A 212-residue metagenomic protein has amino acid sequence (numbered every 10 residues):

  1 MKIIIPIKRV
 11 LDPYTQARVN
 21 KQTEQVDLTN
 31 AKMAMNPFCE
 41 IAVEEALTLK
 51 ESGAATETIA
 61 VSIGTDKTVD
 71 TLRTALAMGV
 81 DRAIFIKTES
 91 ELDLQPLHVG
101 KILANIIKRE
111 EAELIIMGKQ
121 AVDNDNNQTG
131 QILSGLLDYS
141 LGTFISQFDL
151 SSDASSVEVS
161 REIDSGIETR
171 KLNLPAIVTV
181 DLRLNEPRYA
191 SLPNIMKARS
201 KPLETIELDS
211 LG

Functional and structural regions predicted by a protein language model:
M1-G212: N-terminal glycine-rich FAD/FM-binding segment characteristic of electron-transfer flavoproteins
